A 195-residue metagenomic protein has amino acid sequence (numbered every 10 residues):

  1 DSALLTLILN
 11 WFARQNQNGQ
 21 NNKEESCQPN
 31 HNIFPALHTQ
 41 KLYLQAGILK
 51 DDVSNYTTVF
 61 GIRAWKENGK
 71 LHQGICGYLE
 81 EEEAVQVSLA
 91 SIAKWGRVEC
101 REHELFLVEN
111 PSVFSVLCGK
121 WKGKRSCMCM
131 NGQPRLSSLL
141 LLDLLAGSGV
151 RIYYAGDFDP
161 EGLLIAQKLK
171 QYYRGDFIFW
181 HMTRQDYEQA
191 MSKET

Functional and structural regions predicted by a protein language model:
D1-C129, P134-G147, E161, Q185-T195: Nucleic-acid enzyme cleavage-core boundary/entry regions
F106, M128, Y153, I178-W180: Hydrophobic/aromatic beta-strand patches that form the interior of the parallel beta-sheet core in alpha/beta enzyme
K124, G149, R174-F177: A generic structural signal for alpha->beta connector loops
V150-D159: Acidic beta-strand-to-loop metal/phosphate-binding motif
A166-T195: C-terminal folded domains that constitute the principal catalytic or ligand-binding module of multi-domain proteins
